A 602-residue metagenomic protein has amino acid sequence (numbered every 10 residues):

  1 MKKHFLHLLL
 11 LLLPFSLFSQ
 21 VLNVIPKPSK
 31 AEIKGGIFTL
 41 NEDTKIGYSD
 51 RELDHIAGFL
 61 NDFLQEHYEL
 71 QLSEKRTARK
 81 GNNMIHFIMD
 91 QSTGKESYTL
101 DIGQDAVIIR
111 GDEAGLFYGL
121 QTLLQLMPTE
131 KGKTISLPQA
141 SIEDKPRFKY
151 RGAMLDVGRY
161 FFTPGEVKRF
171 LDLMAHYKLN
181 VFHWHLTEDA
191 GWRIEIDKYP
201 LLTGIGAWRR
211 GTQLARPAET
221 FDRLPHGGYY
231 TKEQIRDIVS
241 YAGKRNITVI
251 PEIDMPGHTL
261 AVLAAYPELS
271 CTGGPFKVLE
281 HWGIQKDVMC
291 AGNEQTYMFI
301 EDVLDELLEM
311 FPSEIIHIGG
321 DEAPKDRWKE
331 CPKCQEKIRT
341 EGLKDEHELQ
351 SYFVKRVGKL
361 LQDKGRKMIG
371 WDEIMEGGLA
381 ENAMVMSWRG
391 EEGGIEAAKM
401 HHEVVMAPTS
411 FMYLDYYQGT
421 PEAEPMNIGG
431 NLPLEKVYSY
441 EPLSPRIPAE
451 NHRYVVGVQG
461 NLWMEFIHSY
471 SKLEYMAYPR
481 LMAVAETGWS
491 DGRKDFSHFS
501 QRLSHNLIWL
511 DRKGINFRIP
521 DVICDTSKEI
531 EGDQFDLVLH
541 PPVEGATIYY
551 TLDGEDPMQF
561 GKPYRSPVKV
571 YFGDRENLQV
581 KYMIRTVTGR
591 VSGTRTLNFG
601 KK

Functional and structural regions predicted by a protein language model:
M1-N23: Bacterial Sec-dependent N-terminal signal peptides
Q20-F148, K472, G488-W509, K513: Contiguous, structured surface segment used for ligand recognition
G47, D491-K602: Short, compositionally stereotyped local motifs that mark structural "simplifiers"
S92-M298, D302-I315, R356, L360 (+1 more regions): Feature activates predominantly on carbohydrate-active enzymes
G158, T187-G191, D254-H258, D321-A323 (+4 more regions): Active-site beta-loop-alpha junctions enriched in small/polar residues
V262-E268, K277-A383, W388-K399: Active-site neighborhood of glycoside hydrolase catalytic domains
M368-E373, G378-A383, R389-D536: Flexible, acidic glycine-rich loops studded with aromatic residues
